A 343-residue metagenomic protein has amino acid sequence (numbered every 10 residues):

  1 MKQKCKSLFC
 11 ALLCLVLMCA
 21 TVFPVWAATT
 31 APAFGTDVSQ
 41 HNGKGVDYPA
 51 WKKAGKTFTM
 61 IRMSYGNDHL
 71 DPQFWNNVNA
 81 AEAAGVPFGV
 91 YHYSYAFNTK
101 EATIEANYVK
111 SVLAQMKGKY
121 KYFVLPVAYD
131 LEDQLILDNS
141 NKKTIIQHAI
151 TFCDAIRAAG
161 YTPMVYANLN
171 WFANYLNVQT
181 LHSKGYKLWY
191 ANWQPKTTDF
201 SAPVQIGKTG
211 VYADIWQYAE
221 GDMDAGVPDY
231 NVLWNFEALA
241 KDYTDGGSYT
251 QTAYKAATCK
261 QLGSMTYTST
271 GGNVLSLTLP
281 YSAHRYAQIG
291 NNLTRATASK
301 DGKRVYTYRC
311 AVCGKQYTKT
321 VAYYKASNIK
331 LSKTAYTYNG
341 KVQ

Functional and structural regions predicted by a protein language model:
M1-L12: Bacterial N-terminal signal peptides that target proteins for export
A11-T21: Bacterial N-terminal signal peptides
C19-A31: Sec-dependent signal peptide cleavage junction
A28-Q40, K44-V46, L181-G246: Functionally critical loop-and-helix segments that line ligand-binding/catalytic clefts of soluble enzyme domains
T29-A159: Substrate-binding cleft of extracellular glycoside hydrolase catalytic domains
F88, P163-M164, L188: Hydrophobic anchor at the start of a short beta-strand that flanks the dinucleotide cofactor-binding loop
I156-N174: Aromatic-lined carbohydrate-recognition surfaces of secreted/lumenal glycan-active proteins
D245-Q343: Solvent-exposed beta-strand/loop surfaces, strongest in extracytoplasmic domains of secreted and cell-surface proteins
